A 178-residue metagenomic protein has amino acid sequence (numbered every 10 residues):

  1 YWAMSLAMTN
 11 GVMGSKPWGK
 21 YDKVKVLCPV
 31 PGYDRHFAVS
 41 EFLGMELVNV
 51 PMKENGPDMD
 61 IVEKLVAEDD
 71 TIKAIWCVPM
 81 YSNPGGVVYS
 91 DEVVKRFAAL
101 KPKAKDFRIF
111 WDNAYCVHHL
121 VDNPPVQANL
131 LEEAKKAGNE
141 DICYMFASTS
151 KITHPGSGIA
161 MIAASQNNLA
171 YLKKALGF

Functional and structural regions predicted by a protein language model:
Y1-K105, C116-G138: Conserved core of the PLP fold type I
V48, F110, M145: Conserved Rossmann-like nucleotide-binding pocket used by diverse enzymes that bind dinucleotide cofactors
A74, R108, Y144: Hydrophobic "anchor" residues on beta-strands that sit immediately upstream of conserved functional sites
N113: Walker B catalytic acidic pair
E132-F178: Conserved core segment of the aminotransferase class I/II
